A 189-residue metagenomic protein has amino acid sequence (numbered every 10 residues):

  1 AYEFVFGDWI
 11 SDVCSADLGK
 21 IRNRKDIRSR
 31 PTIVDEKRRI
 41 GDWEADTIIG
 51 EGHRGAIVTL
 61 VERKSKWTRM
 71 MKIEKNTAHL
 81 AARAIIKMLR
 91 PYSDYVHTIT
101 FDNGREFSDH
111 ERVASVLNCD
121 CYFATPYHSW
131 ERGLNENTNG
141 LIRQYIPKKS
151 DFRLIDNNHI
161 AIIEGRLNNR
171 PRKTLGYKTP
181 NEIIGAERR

Functional and structural regions predicted by a protein language model:
A1-V13: Single conserved hydrophobic/aromatic residue that forms the stacking wall/gate of nucleotide- or nucleobase-binding
S11-I57: Mobile-element integrase/transposase regions, centering on the N-terminal DNA-binding/Zn-coordinating module
D46, L60, K66, I85 (+4 more regions): Mobile genetic element proteins and their domesticated derivatives, centered on retroelements and DNA transposons
I49, H53, M70-S93: Active-site beta-loop-alpha junctions of metal-dependent nucleic acid enzymes, especially the RNase H-like/DDE
S65-R69, P91-H97, Y145-I146: Short, surface-exposed connector motifs at secondary-structure boundaries
T68-M71, C121-F123: Short hydrophobic alpha-helical runs that function as membrane-insertion/retention elements
R90, E111-R189: Charged alpha-helix within mobile-element recombinases
D94-D109: Acidic/histidine-rich, metal-coordinating catalytic segments
